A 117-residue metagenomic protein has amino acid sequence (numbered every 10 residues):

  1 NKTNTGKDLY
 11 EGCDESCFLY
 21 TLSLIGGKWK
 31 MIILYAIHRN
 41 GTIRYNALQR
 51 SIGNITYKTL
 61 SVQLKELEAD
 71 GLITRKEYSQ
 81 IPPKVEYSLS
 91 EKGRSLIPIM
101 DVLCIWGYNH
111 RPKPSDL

Functional and structural regions predicted by a protein language model:
N1-D14, S51, C104: Recognition helices and adjacent regulatory flanks at domain boundaries
G12, S16-T59, E86: N-terminal helix-turn-helix DNA-binding core of bacterial DNA-binding proteins
Y20, R50, V62, P98-D101 (+1 more regions): Generic recognition of well-ordered alpha-helical segments within structured catalytic/regulatory domains
M31, D70, I99-R111: Alpha-helical linker/hinge and terminal dimerization helices associated with HTH transcriptional regulators
N46-Y78, P82: Canonical helix-turn-helix DNA-binding module
S79-L103: Basic, amphipathic "hinge/linker" alpha-helix immediately C-terminal to the N-terminal HTH DNA-binding motif
P112-L117: Short, charged recognition helix plus adjacent turn of helix-turn-helix-like nucleic-acid-binding domains
